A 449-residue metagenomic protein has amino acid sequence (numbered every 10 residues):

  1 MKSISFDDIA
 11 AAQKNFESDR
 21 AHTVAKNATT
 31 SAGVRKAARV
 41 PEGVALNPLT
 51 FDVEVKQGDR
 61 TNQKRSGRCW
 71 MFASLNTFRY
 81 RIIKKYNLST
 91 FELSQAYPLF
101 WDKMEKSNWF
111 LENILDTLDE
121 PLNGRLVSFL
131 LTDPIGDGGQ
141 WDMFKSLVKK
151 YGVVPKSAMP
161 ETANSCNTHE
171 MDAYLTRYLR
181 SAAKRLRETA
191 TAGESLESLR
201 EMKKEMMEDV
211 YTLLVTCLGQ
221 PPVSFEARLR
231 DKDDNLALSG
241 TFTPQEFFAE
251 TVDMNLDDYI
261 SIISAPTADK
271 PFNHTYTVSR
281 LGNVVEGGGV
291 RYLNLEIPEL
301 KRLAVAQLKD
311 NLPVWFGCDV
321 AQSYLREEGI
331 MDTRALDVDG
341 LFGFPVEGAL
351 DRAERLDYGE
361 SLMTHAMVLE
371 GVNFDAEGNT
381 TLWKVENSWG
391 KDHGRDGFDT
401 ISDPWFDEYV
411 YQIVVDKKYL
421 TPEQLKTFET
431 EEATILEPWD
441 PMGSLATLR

Functional and structural regions predicted by a protein language model:
K2-G58: N-terminal regions that are enriched for targeting/export leaders and immediately downstream pro/stem segments
V44-V314, H393-D396, D403, Y411: Active-site nucleophile-adjacent alpha helix/oxyanion-hole segment immediately C-terminal to the catalytic cysteine
C69, V148, D357-G390: Catalytic nucleophile-His microenvironment captured as a short glycine-rich beta-strand/loop that brackets
F72, F316-D319, E370: Short His-Asn-centered micro-motif
N76, A321-S323, V372-F374, G390 (+1 more regions): Short, glycine-/Ser/Thr-/acidic-enriched flexible segments
G289-T364: Long, positively charged binding patches that form subdomain-scale interaction surfaces for polyanionic ligands
V290-Y292, L300-A306, E354-G359, V368-D375 (+4 more regions): Generic recognition of flexible, low-complexity loop/linker segments
D375-R449: Conserved catalytic-core surface of thiol
